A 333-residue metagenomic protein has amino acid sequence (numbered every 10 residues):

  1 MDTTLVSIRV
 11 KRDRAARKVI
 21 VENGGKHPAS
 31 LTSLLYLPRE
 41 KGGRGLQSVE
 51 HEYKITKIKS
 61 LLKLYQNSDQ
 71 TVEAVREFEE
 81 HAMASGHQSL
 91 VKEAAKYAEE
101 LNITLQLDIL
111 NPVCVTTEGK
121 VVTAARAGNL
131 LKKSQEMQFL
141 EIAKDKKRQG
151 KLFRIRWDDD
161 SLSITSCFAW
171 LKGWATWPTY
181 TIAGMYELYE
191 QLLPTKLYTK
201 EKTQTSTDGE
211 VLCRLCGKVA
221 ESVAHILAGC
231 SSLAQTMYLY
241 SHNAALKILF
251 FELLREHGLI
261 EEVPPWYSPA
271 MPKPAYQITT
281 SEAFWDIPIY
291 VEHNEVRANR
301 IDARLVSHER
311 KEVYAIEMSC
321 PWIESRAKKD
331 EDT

Functional and structural regions predicted by a protein language model:
M1-T3, G42-V49, M185, E221-S231 (+3 more regions): Short, conserved catalytic/metal-binding micro-motifs enriched in Asp/Glu and His
D2-I8, A175-P178, E201-S206, T236-Y240 (+1 more regions): Conserved, non-catalytic sequence blocks in retroelement Pol enzymes and Pol-derived host proteins
R9-I20, A94, A98, L246: Short amphipathic alpha-helical coiled-coil/interface segments
R12, H27-Q204, D208, L212: Extended C-terminal regions of large enzymes
S30, T203-E256, V313, C320-I323: Short Cys/His-based metal-binding microdomains
T203, L259-M318: Active-site metal-binding core of divalent-cation-utilizing nuclease and nuclease-like domains
E295-V296, Y314, I323-T333: Active-site-adjacent loop/helix micro-motif of nuclease/hydrolase catalytic cores
